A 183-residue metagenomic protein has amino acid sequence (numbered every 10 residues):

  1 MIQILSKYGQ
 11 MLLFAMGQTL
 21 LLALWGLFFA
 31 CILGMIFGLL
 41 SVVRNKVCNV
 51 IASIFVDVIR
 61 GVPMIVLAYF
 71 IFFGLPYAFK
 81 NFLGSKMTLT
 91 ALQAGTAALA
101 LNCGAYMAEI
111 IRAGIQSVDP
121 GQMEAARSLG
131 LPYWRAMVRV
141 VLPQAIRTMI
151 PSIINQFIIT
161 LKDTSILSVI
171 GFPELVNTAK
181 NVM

Functional and structural regions predicted by a protein language model:
M1-M183: Transmembrane alpha-helices and adjacent helix-loop boundaries
